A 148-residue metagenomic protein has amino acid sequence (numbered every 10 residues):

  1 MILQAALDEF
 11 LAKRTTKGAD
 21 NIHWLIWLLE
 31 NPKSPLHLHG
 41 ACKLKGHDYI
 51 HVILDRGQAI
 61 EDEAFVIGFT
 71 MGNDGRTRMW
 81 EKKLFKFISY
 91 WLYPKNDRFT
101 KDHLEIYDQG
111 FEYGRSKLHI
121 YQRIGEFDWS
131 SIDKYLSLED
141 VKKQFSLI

Functional and structural regions predicted by a protein language model:
M1-D133: Core of folded catalytic or high-affinity ligand/protein-binding domains in predominantly eukaryotic proteins
S131-I148: Acidic, carboxylate-rich catalytic segments that either coordinate divalent cations
